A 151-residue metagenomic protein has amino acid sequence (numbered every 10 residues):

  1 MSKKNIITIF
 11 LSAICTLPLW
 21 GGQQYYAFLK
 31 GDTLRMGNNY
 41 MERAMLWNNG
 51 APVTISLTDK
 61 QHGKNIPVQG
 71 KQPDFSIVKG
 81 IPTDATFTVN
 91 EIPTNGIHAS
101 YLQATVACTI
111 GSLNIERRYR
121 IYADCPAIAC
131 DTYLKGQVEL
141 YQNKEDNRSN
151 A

Functional and structural regions predicted by a protein language model:
M1-N5: Positively charged n-region of N-terminal signal peptides that target proteins for export
T8-P18: Bacterial N-terminal signal peptides
G21-A151: Beta-strand-rich N-terminal accessory domains
